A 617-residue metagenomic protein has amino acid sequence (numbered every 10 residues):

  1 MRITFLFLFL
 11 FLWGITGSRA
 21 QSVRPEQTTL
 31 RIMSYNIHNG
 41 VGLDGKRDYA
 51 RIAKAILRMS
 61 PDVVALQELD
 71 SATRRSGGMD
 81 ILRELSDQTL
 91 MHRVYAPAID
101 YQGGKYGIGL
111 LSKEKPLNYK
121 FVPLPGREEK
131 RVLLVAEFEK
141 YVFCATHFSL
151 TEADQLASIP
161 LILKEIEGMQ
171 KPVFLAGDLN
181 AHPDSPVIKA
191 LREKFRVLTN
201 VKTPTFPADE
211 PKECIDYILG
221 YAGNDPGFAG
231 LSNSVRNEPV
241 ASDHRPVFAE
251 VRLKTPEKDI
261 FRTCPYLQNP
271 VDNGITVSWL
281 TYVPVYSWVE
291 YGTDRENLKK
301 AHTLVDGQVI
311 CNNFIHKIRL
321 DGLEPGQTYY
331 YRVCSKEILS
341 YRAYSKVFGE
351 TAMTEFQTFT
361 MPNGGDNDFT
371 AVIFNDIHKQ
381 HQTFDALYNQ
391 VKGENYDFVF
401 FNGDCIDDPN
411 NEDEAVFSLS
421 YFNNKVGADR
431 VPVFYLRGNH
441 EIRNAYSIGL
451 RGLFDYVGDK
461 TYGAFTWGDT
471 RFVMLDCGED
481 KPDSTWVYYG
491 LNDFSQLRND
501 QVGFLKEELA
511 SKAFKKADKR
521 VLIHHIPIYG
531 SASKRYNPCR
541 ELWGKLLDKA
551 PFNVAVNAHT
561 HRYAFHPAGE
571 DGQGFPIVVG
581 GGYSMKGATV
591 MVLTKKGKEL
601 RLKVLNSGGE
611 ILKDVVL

Functional and structural regions predicted by a protein language model:
F5-F7, A20-M33, D80, R245 (+4 more regions): Acidic, histidine-bearing metal-coordination/catalytic regions of metal-dependent phosphoesterases
G17-D87, D100-G104, P160, P239 (+5 more regions): N-terminal, active-site-proximal structural segment of metallo-dependent hydrolase catalytic domains
Q21-S22, F121-V122, E152-D154, K164-F174 (+2 more regions): Metal-dependent phosphoester-hydrolase catalytic domains
G40-G42, S71-R75, Y101-G103, T151-D154 (+9 more regions): Active-site environment of divalent metal-dependent phosphoester hydrolases
D44-G45, Q67-V142, G230-N237, I310 (+1 more regions): Structured beta-strand-rich core segments of catalytic domains in phosphoester-bond hydrolases
E84-D87, Y106, L110, L117-F121 (+6 more regions): Extended active-site neighborhood of metal-dependent phosphoesterases/phosphodiesterases
V135-C144, Q155-K194, V285-S287, E394-F398 (+3 more regions): His/acidic metal-ligating clusters that form di-metal
I188-P211, I215-G220, H316, A532-K598: Conserved beta-sheet core of the metallophosphoesterase superfamily
